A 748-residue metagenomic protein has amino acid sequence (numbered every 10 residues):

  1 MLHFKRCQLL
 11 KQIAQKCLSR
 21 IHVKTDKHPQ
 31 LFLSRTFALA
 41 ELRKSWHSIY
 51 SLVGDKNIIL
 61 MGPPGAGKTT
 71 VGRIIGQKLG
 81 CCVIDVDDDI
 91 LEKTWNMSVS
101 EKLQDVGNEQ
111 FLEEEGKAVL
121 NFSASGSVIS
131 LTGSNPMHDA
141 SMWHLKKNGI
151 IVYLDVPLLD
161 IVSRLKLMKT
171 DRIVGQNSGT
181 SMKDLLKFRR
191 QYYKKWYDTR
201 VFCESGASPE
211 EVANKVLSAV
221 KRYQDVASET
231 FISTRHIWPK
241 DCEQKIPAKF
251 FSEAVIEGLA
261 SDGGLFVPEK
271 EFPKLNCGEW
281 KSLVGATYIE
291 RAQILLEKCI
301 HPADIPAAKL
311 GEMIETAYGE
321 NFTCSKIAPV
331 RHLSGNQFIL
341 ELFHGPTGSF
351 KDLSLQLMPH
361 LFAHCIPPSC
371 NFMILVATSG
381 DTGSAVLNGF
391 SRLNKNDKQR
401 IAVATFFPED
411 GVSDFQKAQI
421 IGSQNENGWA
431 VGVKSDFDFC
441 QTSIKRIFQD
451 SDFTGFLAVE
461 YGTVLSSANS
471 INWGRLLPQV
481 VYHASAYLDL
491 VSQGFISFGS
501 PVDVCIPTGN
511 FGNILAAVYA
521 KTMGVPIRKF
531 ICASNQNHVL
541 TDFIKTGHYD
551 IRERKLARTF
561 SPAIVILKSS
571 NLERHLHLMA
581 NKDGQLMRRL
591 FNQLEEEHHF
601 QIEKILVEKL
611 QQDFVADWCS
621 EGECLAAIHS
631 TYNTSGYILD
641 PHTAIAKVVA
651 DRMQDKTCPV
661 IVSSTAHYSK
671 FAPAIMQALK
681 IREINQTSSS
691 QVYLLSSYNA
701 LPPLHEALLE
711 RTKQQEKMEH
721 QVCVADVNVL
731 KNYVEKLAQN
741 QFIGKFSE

Functional and structural regions predicted by a protein language model:
K24, H28-V53, I74, K78 (+2 more regions): NTP-dependent small-molecule kinase module
K68: Conserved lysine of the Walker
Q77-G116: Conserved substrate/cofactor phosphate-moiety recognition/catalytic segment in nucleotide-dependent phosphotransferases
Q110-N148, T643: Glycine-rich phosphate-binding loop used to anchor ATP phosphates in small-molecule kinases, encompassing both
K147-Q191, Q686-S697: A glycine- and Lys/Arg-enriched "phosphate-lid" helix/loop adjacent to the NTP-binding pocket of small-molecule kinases
L167, A385-I444, V491-F498, D503-L594 (+2 more regions): Glycine-rich phosphate/pyrophosphate-binding loop at beta-loop-alpha junctions
S391, V525-D542, V648-E716: Catalytic phosphate/nucleotide-handling subdomain of diverse soluble enzymes
V459-Q493, S500-P501, L578-T657, Q721-C723: Active-site-adjacent helical/loop segments in soluble small-molecule enzymes
